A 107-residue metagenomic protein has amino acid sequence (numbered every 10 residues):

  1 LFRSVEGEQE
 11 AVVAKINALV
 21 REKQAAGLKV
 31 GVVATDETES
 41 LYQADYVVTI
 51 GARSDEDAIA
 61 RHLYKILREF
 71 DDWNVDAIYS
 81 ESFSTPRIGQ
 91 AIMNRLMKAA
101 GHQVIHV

Functional and structural regions predicted by a protein language model:
S4-E6, D36, G51: Residues at the C-termini of beta-strands that transition into short coil/loop
G7-Q24, A58-D71: A short, acidic, amphipathic alpha-helical segment used as a generic capping/interface helix at domain edges
A26-G31: Residues that mark the start of a beta-strand
V32-S40: Short, polar loop motifs at secondary-structure junctions
E39-V107: Generic C-terminus detector
